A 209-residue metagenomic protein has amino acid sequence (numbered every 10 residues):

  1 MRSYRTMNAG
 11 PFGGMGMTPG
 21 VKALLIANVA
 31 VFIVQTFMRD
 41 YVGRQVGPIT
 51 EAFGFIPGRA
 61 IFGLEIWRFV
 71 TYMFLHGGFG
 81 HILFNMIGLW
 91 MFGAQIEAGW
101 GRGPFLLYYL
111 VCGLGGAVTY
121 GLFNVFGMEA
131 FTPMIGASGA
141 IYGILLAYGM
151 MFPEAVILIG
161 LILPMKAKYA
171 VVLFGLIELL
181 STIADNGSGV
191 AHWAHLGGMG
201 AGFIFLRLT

Functional and structural regions predicted by a protein language model:
M1-T209: A detector for small-residue-rich transmembrane helices and their helix-helix packing motifs
